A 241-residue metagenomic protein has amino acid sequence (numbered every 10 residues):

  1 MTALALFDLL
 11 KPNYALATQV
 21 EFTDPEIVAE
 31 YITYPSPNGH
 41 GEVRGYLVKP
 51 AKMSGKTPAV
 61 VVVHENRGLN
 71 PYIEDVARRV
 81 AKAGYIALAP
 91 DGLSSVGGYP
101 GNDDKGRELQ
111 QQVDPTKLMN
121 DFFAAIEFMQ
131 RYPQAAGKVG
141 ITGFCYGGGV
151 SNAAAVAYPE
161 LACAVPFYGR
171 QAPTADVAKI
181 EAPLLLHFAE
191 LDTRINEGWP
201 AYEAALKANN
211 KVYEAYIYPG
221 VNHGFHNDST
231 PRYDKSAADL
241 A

Functional and structural regions predicted by a protein language model:
M1-L10: N-terminal export signals
L6, E65, C145: Short, thiol/selenol-centered motifs that function as redox-active sites or metal-ligating centers
F22, Y31-Q130, G224-T230: Serine-hydrolase catalytic machinery in alpha/beta-hydrolase-like enzymes
D75-V76, N196-L206, A215-Y218: Short alpha-helix in the alpha/beta-hydrolase fold that links the catalytic acid
F123-E181: Primarily recognizes the serine-hydrolase "nucleophile elbow" in alpha/beta-hydrolase and SGNH/GDSL folds
I180, L185-F188: Short beta-strand/loop motif that positions the catalytic acidic residue of the alpha/beta-hydrolase fold
L191-N196, H223: Acidic catalytic loop of the alpha/beta-hydrolase fold
K207-A241: C-terminal catalytic histidine-bearing segment of alpha/beta-hydrolase fold enzymes
